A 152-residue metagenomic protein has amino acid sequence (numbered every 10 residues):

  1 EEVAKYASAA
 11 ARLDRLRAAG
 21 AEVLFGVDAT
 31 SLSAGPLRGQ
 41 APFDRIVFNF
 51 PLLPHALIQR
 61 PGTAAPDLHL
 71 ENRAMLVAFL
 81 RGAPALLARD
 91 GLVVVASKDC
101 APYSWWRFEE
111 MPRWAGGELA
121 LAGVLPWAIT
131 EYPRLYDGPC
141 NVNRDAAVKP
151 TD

Functional and structural regions predicted by a protein language model:
E1-V3, S31-A34, P54-L57, A101-W106 (+1 more regions): Eukaryotic short linear interaction motifs
E2-Q40: S-adenosyl-L-methionine
A7-A11, G62-R73, P139-R144: Aromatic/acidic cage segments in peptide-binding pockets
V27, R38-F79: Mobile active-site "lid"/loop adjacent to the S-adenosyl-L-methionine
P51, L92, A96-C100: Short strand-turn motif at the edge of the Rossmann-like AdoMet-binding core
L86-R89: Helix-to-beta-strand junctions that scaffold the AdoMet/dcAdoMet cofactor pocket in Class I SAM-dependent enzymes
D99-D152: Class I S-adenosyl-L-methionine
